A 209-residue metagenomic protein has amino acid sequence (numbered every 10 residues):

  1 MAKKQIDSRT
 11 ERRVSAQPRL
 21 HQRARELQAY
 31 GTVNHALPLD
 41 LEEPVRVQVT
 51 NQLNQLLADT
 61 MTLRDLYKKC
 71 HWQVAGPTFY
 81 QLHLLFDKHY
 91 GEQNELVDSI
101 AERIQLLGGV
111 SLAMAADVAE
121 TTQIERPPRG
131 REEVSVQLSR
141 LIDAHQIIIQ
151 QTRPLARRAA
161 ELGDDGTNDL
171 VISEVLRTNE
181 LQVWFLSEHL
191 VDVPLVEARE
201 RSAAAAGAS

Functional and structural regions predicted by a protein language model:
K3, A16-R19, A36-D40, P44 (+3 more regions): Intrinsically disordered regulatory regions flanking bHLH/HLH domains in eukaryotic helix-loop-helix transcription
I6-P38: Acidic, low-complexity proline/glycine-rich segments
N34-L56, V134: Disorder-to-helix initiation segments
D40-Q48, L63-K88, Q151, L155-T167: Helix-loop segments that flank and shape redox-cofactor active sites
L57, R64, H71, Y90 (+6 more regions): A structural signal for well-ordered alpha-helices, especially hydrophobic packing surfaces of coiled-coils
K68, V74-D117: Conserved alpha-helical segments that form or flank metal/cofactor-binding pockets of metalloenzymes
D98, E102, A116-E174: Acidic/histidine-rich alpha-helical segments that form the ligand environment of transition-metal centers
I148-S209: Preference for long, well-ordered alpha-helical segments
